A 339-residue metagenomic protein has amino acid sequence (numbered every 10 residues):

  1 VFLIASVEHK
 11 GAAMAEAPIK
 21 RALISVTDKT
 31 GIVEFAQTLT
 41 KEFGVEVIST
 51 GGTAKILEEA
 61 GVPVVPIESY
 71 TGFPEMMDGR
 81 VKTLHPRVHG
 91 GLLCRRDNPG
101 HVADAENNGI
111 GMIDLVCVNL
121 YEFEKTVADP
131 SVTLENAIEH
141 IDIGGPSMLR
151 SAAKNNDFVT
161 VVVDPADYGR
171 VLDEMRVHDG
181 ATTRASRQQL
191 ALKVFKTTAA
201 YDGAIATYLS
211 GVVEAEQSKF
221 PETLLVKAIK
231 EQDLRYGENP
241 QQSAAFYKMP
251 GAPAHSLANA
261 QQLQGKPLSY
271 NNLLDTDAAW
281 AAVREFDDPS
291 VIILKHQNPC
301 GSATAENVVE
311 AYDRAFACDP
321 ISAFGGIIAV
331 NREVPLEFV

Functional and structural regions predicted by a protein language model:
V1-A13: Short, Lys/Arg-enriched N-terminal segments with co-localized hydrophobic residues within the first ~10-30 amino acids
M14-Y70: N-terminal glycine-/serine-/threonine-rich phosphate-binding loop
A15-K20, K82-H89, L120, E124-V132 (+3 more regions): Gly-rich Lys/Arg/Thr-decorated short loops/hinges at beta-loop-alpha junctions or inter-strand turns that position
V26-T38, G52-T53, M76-T83, A303-D319 (+1 more regions): N-terminal active-site wall of soluble small-molecule enzyme domains
G52-F123: Glycine-rich nucleotide/cofactor/substrate-binding loop typically near the N-terminus or early in the first domain
L115-E139, I143-T182, A254-A260: A short, charged helix-loop
A166-V339: Active-site loops and adjacent core secondary-structure elements that bind or stabilize anionic groups
